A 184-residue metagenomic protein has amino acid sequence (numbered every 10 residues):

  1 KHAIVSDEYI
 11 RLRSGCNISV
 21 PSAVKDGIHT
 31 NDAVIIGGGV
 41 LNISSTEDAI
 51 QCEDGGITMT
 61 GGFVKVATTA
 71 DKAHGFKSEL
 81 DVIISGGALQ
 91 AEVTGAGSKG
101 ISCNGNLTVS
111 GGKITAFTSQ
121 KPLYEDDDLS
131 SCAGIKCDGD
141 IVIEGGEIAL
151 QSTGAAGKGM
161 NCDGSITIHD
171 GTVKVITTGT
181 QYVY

Functional and structural regions predicted by a protein language model:
K1-Y184: A composition-driven surface/loop motif
